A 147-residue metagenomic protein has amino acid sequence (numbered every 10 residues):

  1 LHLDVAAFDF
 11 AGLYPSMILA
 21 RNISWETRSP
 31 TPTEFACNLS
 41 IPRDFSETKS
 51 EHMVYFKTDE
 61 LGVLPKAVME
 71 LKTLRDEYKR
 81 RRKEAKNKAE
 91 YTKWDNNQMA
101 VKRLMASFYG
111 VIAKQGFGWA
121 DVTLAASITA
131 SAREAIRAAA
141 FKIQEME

Functional and structural regions predicted by a protein language model:
L1-E147: Conserved acidic
